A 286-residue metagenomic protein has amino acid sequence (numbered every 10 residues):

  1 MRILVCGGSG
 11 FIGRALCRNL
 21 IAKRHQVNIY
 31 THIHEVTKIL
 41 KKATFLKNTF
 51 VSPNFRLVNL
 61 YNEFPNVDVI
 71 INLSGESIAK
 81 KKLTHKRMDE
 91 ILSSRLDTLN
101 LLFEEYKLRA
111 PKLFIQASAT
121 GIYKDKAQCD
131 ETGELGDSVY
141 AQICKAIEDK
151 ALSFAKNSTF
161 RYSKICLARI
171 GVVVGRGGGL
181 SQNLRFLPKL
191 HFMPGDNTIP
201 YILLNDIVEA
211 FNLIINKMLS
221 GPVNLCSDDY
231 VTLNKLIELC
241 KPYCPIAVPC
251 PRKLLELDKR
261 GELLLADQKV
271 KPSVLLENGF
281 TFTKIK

Functional and structural regions predicted by a protein language model:
I3-K23: N-terminal Rossmann NAD(P)H-binding glycine-rich loop of SDR-like oxidoreductase domains
T44-D97: NAD(P)H-binding glycine-rich loop region in Rossmannoid oxidoreductase-like domains and their noncatalytic homologs
N100-S138: Conserved Rossmann-fold NAD(P)-dependent oxidoreductase catalytic core, especially the SDR/UDP-sugar
S118-A119, D149-R176: Conserved beta-loop-beta element that borders a ligand/cofactor-binding pocket
K145, R161, V173-N183, N205 (+1 more regions): Glycine/proline-rich active-site loop of Rossmann-fold NAD(P)-dependent oxidoreductases
N183-I202, D206: A conserved pocket-lining segment of Rossmann-fold NAD(P)-dependent short-chain dehydrogenase/reductase
N216-D258: Mid/C-terminal beta-alpha module of Rossmann-like enzyme folds, strongest in SDR-family dehydrogenases/epimerases
Y243-I246, G261-K286: C-terminal amphipathic/interface module of NAD(P)-dependent oxidoreductases and related NAD-binding regulators
